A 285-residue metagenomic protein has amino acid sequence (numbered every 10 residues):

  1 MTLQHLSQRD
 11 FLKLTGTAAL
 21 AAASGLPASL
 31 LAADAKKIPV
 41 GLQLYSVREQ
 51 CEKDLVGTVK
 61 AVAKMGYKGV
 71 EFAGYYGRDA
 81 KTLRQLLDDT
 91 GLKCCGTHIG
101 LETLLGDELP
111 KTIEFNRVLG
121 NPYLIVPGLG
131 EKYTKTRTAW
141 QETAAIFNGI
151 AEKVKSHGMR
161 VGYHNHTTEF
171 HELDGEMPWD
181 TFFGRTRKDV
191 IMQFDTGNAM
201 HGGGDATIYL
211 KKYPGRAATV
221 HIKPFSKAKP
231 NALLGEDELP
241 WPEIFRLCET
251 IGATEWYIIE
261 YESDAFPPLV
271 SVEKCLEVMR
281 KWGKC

Functional and structural regions predicted by a protein language model:
M1-A19: N-terminal secretory signal peptides and thylakoid transit peptides that target proteins across membranes
G16, K68-G69, Y76, K93 (+3 more regions): Active-site acidic/histidine proton-transfer and metal-coordination neighborhood in alpha/beta enzyme cores
L26-E52, K60-A61: C-terminal segment of N-terminal export signals and the immediately downstream linker at the start of the mature
A35, V59-K64, R78-C94, E108-N121 (+4 more regions): Acidic (Asp/Glu)-rich catalytic clusters
L42, V62, V70, L87 (+7 more regions): Conserved, mostly hydrophobic/aromatic
Q43-K53, H98-L105, T136-R137: Active-site mouth loops of central-metabolism enzymes
Y45-V47, A73-Y75, I99-E102, L129-E131 (+4 more regions): Active-site beta-loop-alpha junctions enriched in small/polar residues
V154-E238, P242-F245: Acidic/histidine-rich catalytic cores of soluble enzymes
